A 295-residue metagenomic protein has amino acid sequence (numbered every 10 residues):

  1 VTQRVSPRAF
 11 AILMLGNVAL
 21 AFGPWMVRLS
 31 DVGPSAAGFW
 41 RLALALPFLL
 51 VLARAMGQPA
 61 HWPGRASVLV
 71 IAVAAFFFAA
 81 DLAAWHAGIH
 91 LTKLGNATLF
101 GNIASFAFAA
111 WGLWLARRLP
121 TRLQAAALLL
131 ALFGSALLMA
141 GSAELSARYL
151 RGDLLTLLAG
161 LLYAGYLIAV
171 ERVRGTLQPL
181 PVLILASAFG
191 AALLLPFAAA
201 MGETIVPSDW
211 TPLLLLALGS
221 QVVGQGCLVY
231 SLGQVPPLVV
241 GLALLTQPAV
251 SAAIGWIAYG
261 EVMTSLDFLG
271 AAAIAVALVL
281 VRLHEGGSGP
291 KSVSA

Functional and structural regions predicted by a protein language model:
V1-F39, V73-F76, A84, L145-R172 (+3 more regions): Glycine-/small-residue-enriched transmembrane alpha-helix faces in small-molecule transporters and effluxers
R8-V18, W40, P59-A84, L128-L129 (+5 more regions): Loop-to-transmembrane-helix transition segments
A19-V32, L44, L82-T92, F100 (+3 more regions): Juxtamembrane C-cap of transmembrane helices in multi-pass membrane transport proteins
M26-R28, L49, F108-A110, W114 (+4 more regions): Transmembrane alpha-helical segments that form core, pore/gating elements of small-molecule transporters/exporters
A36-P47, H86-L119, Q124, A159 (+1 more regions): Specific alpha-helical transmembrane segments that line the substrate/conduction pathway and gating interfaces
L42, A140-G141, D209, L245-A295: C-terminal-most transmembrane helix of multi-pass membrane proteins
L49, A53, A110-W111, P120-S142 (+4 more regions): Hydrophobic transmembrane alpha-helices of multi-pass small-molecule transport proteins
A97-I103, A169-A191, Q221-I257: Helix-helix packing/entry segments at the starts of transmembrane helices
